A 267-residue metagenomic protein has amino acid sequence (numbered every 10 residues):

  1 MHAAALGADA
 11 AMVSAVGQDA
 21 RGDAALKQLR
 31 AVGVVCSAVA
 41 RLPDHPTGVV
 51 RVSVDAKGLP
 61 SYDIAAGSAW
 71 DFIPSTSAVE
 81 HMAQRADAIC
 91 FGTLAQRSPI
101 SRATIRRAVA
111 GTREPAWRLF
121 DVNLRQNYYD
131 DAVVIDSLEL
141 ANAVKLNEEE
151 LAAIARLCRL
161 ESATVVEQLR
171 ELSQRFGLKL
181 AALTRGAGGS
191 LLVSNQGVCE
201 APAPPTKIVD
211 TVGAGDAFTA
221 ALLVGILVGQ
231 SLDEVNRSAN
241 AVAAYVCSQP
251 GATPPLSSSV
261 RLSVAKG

Functional and structural regions predicted by a protein language model:
M1-D9, V54, G225-G229: Alpha-helix C-terminal capping segments
L6, Q28-R41, A56-V198, Q230 (+1 more regions): Ribokinase/PfkB-type carbohydrate-kinase core domain
A10-T47: A glycine-rich beta-to-alpha transition motif near the start of alpha/beta enzyme domains, typified by
V13, I64, A201-P202: Hydrophobic residues at beta-strand termini and immediately following loops that shape nucleotide-binding pockets
G22, G48, I105, L151 (+2 more regions): A general structural signal for well-ordered alpha-helical segments in protein cores
G48-S53, A201: Catalytic-core segment of enzymes that process non-peptidic bonds
C158, S162-G267: Conserved phosphate-binding/catalytic region of the ribokinase-like
